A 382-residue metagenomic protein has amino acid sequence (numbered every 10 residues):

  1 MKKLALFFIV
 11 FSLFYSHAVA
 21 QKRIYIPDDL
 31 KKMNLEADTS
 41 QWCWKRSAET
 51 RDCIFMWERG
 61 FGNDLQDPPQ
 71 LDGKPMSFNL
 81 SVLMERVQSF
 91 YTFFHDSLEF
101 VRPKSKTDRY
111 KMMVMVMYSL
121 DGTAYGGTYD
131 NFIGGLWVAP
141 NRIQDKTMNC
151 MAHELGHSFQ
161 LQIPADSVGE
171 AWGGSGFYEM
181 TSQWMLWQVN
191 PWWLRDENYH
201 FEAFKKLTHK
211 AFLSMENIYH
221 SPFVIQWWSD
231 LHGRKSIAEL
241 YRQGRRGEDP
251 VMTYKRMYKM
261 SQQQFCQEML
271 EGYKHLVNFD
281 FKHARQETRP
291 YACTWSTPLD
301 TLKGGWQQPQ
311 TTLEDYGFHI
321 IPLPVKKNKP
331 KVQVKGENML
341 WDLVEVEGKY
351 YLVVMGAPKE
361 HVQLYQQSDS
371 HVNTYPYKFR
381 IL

Functional and structural regions predicted by a protein language model:
L4-F14: Sec-dependent N-terminal signal peptides
A18-A20: Boundary at the C-terminal end of the N-terminal hydrophobic targeting segment
K22-E36, R86-F90, H95-S97: Hydrophobic alpha-helical membrane-insertion signals
T39-T50: Short acidic-hydrophobic surface loop/beta-edge motif
E49-G174, S182, W192-W193: Juxtacatalytic substrate-recognition/specificity segment
T128-Y129, D145-C150, A165-K235, Y241-V277: Acidic/His/Gly-enriched intrinsically disordered linker/tail segments that often contain short helix/coil "MoRF-like"
E248-L382: Beta/coil-rich, acidic/histidine-enriched accessory regions frequently appended to metallopeptidases
